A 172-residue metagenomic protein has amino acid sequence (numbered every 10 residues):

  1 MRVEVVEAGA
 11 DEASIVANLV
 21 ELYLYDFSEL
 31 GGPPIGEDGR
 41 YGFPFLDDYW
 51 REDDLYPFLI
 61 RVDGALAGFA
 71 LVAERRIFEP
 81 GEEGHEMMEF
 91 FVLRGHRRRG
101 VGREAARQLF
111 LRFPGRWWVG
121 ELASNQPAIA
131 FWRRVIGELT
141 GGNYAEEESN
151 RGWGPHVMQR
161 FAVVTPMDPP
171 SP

Functional and structural regions predicted by a protein language model:
V3-N18: A short beta-loop-alpha structural element at the N-terminal edge of CoA-dependent acyl/N-acetyltransferase catalytic
N18-E37, D48-Y49, L139: Helix-loop element at the rim of GNAT/NAT acetyltransferase active sites that forms part of the acceptor-substrate
P34-L59: Active-site rim helix/loop that mediates acceptor-substrate recognition in acyltransferases
P57-L59, A65-E74, E86: Conserved beta-strand in the GNAT
G81-R94, G120: Conserved acetyl-CoA binding element of GNAT-fold acetyltransferases
V92, R98-L111: Conserved acetyl-CoA-binding loop-helix of GNAT-fold acetyltransferases
F110, W118-R133, G137, E147-G154: Conserved beta-strand-loop-alpha-helix junction that forms the acyl-donor binding cleft
A145-P169: Charged phosphate-binding loop/patch that engages nucleotide di/tri-phosphates or the phosphate backbone of nucleic
